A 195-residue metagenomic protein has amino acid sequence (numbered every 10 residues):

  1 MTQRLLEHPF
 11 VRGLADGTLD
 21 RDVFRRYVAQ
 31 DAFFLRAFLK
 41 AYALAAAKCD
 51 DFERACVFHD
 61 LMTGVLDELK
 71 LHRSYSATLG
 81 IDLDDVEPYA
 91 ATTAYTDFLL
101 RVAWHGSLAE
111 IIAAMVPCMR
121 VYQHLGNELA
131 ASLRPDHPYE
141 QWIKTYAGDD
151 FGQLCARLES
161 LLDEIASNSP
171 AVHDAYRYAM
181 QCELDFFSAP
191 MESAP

Functional and structural regions predicted by a protein language model:
M1-L19, A156-I165: Short alpha-helical hairpin
Q3, C49-R54, P170: Structural helix-adjacent loops and short alpha-helical linkers that scaffold large soluble proteins
R4, T18-K48, D67, A113-Q123 (+1 more regions): Alpha-helical bundle segments that constitute or directly flank the non-heme di-iron/ferroxidase center
A15, L19, A43-D51, W104 (+4 more regions): Short, flexible helix-adjacent loops and helix caps
L19, R26-A37, G64, D150 (+3 more regions): Short, contiguous, pocket-lining structural segments that sit at or immediately flank catalytic/ligand-binding sites
A29, E53-D150, R177: Active-site-proximal alpha-helical scaffolds that flank and shape metal-associated catalytic sites
A37, A41, A47, I112 (+3 more regions): Domain-length accessory/inserted modules outside core catalytic folds
E164-P195: Long hydrophobic alpha-helical segments typical of transmembrane helices together with their membrane-interfacial
